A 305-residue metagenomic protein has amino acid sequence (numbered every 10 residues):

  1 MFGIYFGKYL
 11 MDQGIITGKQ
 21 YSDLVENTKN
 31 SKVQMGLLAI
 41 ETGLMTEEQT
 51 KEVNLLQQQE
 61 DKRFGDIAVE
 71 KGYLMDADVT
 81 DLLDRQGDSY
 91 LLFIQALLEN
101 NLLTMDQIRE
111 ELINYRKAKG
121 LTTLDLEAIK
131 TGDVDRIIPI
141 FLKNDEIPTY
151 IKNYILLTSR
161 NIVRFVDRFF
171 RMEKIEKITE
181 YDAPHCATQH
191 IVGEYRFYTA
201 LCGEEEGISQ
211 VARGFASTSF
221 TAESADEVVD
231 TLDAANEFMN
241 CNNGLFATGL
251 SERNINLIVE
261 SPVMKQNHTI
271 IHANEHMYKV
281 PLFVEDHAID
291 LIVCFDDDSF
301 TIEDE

Functional and structural regions predicted by a protein language model:
M1-K143, R160, R164, Q210 (+2 more regions): Non-catalytic accessory regions
M75, S89-Y90, L98-E99, T104-E305: Composition-driven recognition of glycine/serine/threonine/acidic- and proline-rich low-complexity segments and repeats
